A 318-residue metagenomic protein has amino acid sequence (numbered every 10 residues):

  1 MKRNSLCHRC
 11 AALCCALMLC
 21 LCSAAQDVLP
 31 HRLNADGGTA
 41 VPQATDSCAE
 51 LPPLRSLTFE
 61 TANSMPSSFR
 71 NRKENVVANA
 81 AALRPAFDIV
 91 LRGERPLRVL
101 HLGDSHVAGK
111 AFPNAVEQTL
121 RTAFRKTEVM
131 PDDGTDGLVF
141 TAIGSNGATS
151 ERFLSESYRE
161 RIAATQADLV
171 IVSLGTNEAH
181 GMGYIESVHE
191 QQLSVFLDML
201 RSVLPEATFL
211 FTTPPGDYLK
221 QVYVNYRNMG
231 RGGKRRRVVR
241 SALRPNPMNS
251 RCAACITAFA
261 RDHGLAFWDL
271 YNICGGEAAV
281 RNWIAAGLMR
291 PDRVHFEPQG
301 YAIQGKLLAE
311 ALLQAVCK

Functional and structural regions predicted by a protein language model:
M1-C10, C14-A16, C20-L102, H106-G137 (+1 more regions): N-terminal secretory targeting modules
N79-A86, A108, F112, V116 (+9 more regions): Stable alpha-helical elements in mature extracytoplasmic
P96-F196, S202-P205, Y218-K220: Conserved SGNH/GDSL esterase-like catalytic core that processes O-acyl groups on lipids and polysaccharides
S105-H106, T213, E297: Ser/Thr-glycine-rich phosphate-binding loops at phosphate-binding pockets of nucleotides, nucleotide cofactors
S173, T212-T213: Alpha/beta-hydrolase-fold catalytic nucleophile elbow
A207-L210, A266: Proline-centered loop/turn at the N-terminus of a beta-strand
Y218-K318: Catalytic His-Asp segment of secreted/periplasmic serine-dependent ester chemistry enzymes
